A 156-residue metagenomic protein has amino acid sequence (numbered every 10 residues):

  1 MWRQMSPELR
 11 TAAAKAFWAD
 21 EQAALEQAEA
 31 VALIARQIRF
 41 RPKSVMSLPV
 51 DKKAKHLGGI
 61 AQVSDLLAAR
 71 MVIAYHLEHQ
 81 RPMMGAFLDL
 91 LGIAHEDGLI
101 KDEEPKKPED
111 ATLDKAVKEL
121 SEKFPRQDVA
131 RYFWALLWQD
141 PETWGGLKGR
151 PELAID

Functional and structural regions predicted by a protein language model:
M1-A23: Charged, amphipathic alpha-helical stretches
A12, R41-K43, R150-E152: Small/flexible residues
A19-G146: Acidic, low-complexity, intrinsically disordered interaction modules
